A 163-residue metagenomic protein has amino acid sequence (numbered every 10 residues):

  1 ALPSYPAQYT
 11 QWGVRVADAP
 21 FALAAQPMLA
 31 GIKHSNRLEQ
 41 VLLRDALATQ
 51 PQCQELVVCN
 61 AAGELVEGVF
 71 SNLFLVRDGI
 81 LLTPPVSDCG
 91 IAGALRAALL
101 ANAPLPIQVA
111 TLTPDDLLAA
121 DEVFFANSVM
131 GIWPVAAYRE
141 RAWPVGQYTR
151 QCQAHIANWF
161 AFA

Functional and structural regions predicted by a protein language model:
A1-A163: Helix-start/capping segments and mature chain N-termini
